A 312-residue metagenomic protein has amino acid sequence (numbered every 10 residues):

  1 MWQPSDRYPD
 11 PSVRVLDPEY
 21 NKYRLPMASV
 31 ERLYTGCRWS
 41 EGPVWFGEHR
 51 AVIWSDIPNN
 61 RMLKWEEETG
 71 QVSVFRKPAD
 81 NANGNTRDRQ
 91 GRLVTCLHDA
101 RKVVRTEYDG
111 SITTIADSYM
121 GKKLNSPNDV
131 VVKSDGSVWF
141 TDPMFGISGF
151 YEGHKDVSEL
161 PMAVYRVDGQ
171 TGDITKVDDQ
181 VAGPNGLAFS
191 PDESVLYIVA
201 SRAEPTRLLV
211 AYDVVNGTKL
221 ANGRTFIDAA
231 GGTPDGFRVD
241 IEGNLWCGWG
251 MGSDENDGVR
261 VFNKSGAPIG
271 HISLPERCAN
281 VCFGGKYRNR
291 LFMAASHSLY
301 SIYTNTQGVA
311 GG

Functional and structural regions predicted by a protein language model:
M1-S29, A310-G312: Blade/loop signatures of beta-propeller domains
W2-D6, F140-E159, V199-S201, G250-G252 (+1 more regions): Short, conserved, GDST-rich strand-edge loop motifs in beta-rich repeat architectures
S29, T35-R50, P78-L97, K102 (+8 more regions): Beta-rich, blade/repeat-based domains predominating in secreted/periplasmic proteins but also intracellular
E31-Y34, S73-K77, T113-D117, T175-D179 (+3 more regions): Beta-propeller fold detector
G47-K77: Beta-propeller domains
R61-L63, K102-V104, A163-Y165, L208-V210 (+2 more regions): A short loop-to-beta-strand structural motif that recurs across blades of beta-propeller domains
E66-G70, E107-S111, D168-G172, D213-T218 (+2 more regions): Short loop/turn segments that connect beta-strands within beta-propeller blades
A203-V214, K219-S265: Loop/turn-rich, solvent-exposed surfaces of beta-rich toroidal or solenoidal domains
